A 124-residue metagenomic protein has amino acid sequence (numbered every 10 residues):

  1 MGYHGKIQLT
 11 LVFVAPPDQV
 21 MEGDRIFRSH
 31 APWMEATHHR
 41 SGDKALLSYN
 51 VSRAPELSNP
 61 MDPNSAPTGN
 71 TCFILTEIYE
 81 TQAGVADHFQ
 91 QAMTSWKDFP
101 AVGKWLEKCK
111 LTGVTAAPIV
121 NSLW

Functional and structural regions predicted by a protein language model:
M1-I74, I78-Q91, L106-W124: Short S/T/G/P-rich N-terminal loop/turn motif that feeds into the first structured element of a domain
P100-W105: Conserved serine/cysteine hydrolase catalytic core
